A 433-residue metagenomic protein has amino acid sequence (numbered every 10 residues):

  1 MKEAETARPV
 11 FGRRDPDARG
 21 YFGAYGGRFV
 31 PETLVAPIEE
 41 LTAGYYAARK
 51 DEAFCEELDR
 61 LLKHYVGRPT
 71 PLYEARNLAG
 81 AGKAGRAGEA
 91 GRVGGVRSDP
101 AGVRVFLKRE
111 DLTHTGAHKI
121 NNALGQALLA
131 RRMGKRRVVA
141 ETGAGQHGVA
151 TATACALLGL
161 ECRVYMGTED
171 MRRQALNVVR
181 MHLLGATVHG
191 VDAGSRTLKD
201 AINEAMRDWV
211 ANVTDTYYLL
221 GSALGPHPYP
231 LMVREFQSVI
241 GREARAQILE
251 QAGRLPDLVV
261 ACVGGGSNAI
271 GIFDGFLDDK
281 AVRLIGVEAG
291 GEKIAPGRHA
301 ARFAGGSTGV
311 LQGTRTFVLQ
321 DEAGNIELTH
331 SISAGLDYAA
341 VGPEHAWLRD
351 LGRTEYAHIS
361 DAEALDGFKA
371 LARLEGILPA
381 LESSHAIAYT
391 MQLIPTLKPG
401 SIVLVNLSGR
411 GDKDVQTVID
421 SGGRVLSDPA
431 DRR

Functional and structural regions predicted by a protein language model:
E3-G26, E32-K135: Positively charged, low-complexity intrinsically disordered leader regions
G27, P71, L107, K119 (+13 more regions): Buried hydrophobic positions in well-ordered alpha/beta secondary-structure cores of metabolic enzymes
A81, G125-K135, V149-E161, L183 (+2 more regions): Alpha-helix C-terminal capping segments
H114, N122, A130-G167, L255-N268 (+2 more regions): A short, small-residue-rich loop immediately preceding and capping a beta-strand
V139, H147-A205, I294-G306, D414-S421: Active-site-proximal loop->helix
K199-D208, D215, L220, L224-V282: Glycine-rich ThDP/TPP pyrophosphate-binding loop and its adjacent helix/strand module within ThDP-dependent enzymes
I202-P228, M232, A281, G286-I377 (+1 more regions): Active-site/ligand-binding loops adjacent to catalytic centers
V263, S267, D361-G422: Claisen-condensing/thiolase-fold acyl-transfer catalytic domains that form or cleave C-C bonds in fatty acid
